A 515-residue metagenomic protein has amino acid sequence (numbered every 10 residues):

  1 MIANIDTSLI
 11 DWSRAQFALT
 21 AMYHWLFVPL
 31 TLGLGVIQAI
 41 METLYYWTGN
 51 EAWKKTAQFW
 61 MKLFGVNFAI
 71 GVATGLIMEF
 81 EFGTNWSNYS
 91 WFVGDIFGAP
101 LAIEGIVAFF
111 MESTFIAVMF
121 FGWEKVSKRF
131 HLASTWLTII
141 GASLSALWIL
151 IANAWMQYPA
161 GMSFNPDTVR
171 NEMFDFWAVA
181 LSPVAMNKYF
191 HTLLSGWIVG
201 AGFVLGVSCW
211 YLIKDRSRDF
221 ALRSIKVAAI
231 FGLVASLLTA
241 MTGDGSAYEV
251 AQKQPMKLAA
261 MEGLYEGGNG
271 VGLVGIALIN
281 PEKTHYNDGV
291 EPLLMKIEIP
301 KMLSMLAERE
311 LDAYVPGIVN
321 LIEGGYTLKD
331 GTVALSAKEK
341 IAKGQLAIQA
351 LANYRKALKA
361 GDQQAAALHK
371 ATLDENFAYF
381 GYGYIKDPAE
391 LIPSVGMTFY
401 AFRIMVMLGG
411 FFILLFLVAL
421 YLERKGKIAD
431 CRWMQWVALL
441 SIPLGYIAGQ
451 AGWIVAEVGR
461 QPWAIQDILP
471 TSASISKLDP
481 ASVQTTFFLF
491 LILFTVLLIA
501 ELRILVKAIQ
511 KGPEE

Functional and structural regions predicted by a protein language model:
M1-M22, G49-T56, F80-A102, A154-F190 (+6 more regions): Membrane-interface interhelical loops and short amphipathic "cap" helices that link adjacent transmembrane segments
I2-W47, K55-F59, F64-G71: N-terminal signal-anchor module of multipass membrane proteins
T48-V66, F92-G98, A102, G122-I140 (+2 more regions): Membrane-interfacial loop-to-helix junctions in multi-pass inner-membrane proteins
G65-T74, W136-M156, G232-G243, Y354-L358 (+1 more regions): Hydrophobic alpha-helical membrane-insertion segments
N67-L137, A154, V458-P462: Membrane-interface helix-loop-helix modules in multi-pass inner-membrane proteins
A117-K125, F130-W136, L147-M156, M173-F176 (+2 more regions): Internal alpha-helical transmembrane segments
A152, V234-A342: Aromatic-rich transmembrane-lumenal/periplasmic boundary elements in polytopic membrane proteins
E390-W453, Q484-A508: C-terminal substrate/ligand-recognition segments
